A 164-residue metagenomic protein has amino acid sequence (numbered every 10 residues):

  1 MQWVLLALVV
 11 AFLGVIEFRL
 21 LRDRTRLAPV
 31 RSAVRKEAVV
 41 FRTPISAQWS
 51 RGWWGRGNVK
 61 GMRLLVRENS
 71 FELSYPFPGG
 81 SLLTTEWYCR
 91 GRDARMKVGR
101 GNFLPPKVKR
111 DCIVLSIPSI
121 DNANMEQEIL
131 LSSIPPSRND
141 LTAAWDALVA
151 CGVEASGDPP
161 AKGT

Functional and structural regions predicted by a protein language model:
Q2-E68: Anionic N-terminal interaction surfaces
A47, L73-F77, S116-S119: Short regulatory "switch" loops immediately downstream of catalytic or recognition motifs within protein catalytic
G52, P76-P78, D146: Coil-to-alpha-helix initiation sites in intrinsically disordered, low-complexity, charged segments
R56-V59, E68-R110: Phosphoinositide-binding peripheral membrane targeting modules
M62, P76, V153-A155: Assembly/interface hotspot detector across virion components, adhesins/toxins, and nucleic-acid enzymes
R63, T85-E86, E128: Well-ordered beta-strand positions in beta-sheet-rich domains
R63-E72, I120-N122: Short, solvent-exposed coil/turn segments at beta-strand boundaries
R92-T164: Acidic, Ser/Thr- and proline-rich intrinsically disordered linker/docking segments of eukaryotic scaffolds
